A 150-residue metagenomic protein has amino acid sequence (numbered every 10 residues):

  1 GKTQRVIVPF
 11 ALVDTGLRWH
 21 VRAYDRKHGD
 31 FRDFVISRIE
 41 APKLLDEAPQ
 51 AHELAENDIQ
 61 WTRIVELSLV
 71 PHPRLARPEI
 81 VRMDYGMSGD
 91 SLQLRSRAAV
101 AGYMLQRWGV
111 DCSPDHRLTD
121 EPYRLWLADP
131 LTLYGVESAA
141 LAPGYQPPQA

Functional and structural regions predicted by a protein language model:
G1-S88, P148-A150: Core beta-strand-centered patch of the WYL/Sm-like small regulatory domain
Q60-A150: Polybasic (Lys/Arg-rich)
